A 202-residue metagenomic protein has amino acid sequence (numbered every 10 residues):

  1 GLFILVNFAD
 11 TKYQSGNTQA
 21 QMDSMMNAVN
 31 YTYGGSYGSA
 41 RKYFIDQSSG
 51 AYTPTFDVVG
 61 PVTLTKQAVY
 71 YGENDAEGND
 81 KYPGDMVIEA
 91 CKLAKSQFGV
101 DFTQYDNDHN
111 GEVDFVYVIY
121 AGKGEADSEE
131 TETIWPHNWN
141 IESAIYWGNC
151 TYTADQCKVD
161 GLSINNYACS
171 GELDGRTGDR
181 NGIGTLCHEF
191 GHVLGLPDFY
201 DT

Functional and structural regions predicted by a protein language model:
G1-T202: Active-site-proximal segment of zinc-dependent metalloprotease catalytic domains
